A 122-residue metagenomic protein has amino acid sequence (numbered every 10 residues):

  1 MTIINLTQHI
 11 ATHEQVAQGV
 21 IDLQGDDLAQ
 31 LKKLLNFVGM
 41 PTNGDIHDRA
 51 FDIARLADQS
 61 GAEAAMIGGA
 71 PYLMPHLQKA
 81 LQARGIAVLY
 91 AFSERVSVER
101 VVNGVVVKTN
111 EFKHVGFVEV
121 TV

Functional and structural regions predicted by a protein language model:
M1-A62, H76, A83-V122: Long, low-complexity, Lys/Arg-enriched
M66-P75: Gly/Ser/Thr-rich loops at beta-strand to alpha-helix junctions that form or flank small-molecule/cofactor-binding
